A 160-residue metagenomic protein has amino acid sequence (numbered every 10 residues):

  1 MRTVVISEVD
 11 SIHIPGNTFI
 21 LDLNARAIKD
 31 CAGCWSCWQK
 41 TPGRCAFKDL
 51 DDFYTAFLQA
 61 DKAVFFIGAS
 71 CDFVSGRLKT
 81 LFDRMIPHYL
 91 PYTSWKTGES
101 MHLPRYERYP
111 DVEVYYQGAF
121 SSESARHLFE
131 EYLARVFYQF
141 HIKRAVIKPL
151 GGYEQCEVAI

Functional and structural regions predicted by a protein language model:
M1-A63, I67-L90, Y138, Q155-V158: N-terminal beta1-alpha1-beta2 submodule of the flavodoxin-like/Rossmannoid cofactor-binding fold
I6-D10, Q117-F120, L150-G152: Structural motif
D49-D52, G98-H102: A generic local structural motif
A69-C71, G118-E123: Short histidine/acidic/glycine/proline-rich micro-motifs that form metal- and phosphate-coordinating active-site loops
M85-S100, H141-I147: Short, acidic/small-residue loops that bind anionic groups at enzyme active sites
H102-P110: Short, conserved loop/helix-junction motifs that constitute active-site signature segments in enzyme catalytic cores
S121-I160: Glycine-rich phosphate/pyrophosphate-binding loop and the adjoining helix
